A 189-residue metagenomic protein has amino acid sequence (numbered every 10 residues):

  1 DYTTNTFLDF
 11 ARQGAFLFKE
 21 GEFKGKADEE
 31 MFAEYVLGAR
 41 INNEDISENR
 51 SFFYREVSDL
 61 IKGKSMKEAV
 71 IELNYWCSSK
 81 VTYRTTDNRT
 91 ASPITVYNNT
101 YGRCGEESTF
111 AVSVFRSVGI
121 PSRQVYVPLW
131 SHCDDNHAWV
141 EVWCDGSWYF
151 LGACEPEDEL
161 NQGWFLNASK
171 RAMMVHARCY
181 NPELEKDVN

Functional and structural regions predicted by a protein language model:
D1-N74, S79, T86, S117 (+3 more regions): N-terminal accessory/pre-domain segments preceding catalytic cores
E44, E48, H132-D134, C154 (+1 more regions): Generic alpha-helix signal with a bias toward terminal, lower-confidence helices and secondary-structure junctions
D59-D145: Active-site neighborhood of thiol-dependent amide/isopeptide-bond enzymes
W148-E157: Catalytic Cys-His active-site segments of thiol-dependent hydrolases/isopeptidases
E157-S169: Acidic-aromatic pocket-rim loops
